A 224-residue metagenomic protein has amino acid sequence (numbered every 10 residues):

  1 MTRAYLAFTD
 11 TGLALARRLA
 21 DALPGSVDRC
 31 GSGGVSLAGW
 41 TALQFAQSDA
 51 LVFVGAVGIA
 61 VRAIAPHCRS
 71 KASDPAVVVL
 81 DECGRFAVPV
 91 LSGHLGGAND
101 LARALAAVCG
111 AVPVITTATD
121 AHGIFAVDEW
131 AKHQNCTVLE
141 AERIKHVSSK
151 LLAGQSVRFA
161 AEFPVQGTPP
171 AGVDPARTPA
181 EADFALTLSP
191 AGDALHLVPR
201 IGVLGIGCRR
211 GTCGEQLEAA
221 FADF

Functional and structural regions predicted by a protein language model:
M1-Y5: Extreme N-terminal starter segment of soluble prokaryotic enzymes
L6-T11: Polybasic, low-complexity association/targeting segments
G12-R18, G25, G34-S36, Q44-A46 (+4 more regions): Conserved mixed alpha/beta catalytic, RNA-binding, or beta-rich assembly cores of soluble enzyme, regulatory
D28-C30: Short internal beta-strands
